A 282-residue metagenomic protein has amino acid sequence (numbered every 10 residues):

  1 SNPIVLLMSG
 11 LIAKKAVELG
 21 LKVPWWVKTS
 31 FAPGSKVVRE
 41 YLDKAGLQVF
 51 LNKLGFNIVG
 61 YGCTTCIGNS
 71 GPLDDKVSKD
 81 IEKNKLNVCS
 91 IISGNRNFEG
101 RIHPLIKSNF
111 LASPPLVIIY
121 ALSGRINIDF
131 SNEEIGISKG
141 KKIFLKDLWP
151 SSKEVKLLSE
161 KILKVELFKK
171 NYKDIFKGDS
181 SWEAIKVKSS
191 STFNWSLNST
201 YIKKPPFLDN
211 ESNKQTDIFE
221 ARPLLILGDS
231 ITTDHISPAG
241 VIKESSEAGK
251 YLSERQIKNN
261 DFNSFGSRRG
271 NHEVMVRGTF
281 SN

Functional and structural regions predicted by a protein language model:
S1-L42, G46, S181-N282: Non-catalytic terminal/interface segments that mediate subunit docking, oligomerization, and allosteric communication
N2-K28, N57-I175, D179: Mobile "lid/hinge" segments at catalytic clefts and subdomain interfaces of large enzymes
V49-F56: Glycine-rich and small/hydrophobic secondary-structure elements
G55, A121-L122, Q256, T279: Generic short alpha-helical hydrophobic face used as a protein-protein interaction/packing hotspot
